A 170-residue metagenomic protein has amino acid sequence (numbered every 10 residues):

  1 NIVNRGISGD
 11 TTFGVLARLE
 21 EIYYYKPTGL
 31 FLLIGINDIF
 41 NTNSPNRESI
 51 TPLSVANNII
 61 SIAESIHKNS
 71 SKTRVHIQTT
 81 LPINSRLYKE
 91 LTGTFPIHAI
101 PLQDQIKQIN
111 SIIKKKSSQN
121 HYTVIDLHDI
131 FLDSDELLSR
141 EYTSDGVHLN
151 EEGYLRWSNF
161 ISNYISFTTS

Functional and structural regions predicted by a protein language model:
N1-T11: A short beta-strand-loop structural module common to alpha/beta enzyme folds
L16-S170: Alpha-helical cap/lid subdomain in secreted, periplasmic, or secretory-pathway luminal O-acyl-processing enzymes
